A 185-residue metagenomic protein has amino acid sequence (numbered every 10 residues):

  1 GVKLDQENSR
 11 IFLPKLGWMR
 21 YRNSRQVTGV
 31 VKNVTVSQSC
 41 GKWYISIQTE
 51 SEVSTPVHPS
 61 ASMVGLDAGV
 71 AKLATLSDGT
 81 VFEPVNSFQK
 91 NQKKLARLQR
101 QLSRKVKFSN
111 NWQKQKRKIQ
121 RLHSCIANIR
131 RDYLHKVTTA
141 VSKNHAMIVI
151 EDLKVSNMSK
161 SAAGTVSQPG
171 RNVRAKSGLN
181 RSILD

Functional and structural regions predicted by a protein language model:
G1-R10: Hydrophobic alpha-helical hairpins/lids featuring a short glycine-rich hinge
F12-K15, R20-V30, T35-D185: Positively charged, helix-rich recognition surfaces that bind polyanionic ligands
